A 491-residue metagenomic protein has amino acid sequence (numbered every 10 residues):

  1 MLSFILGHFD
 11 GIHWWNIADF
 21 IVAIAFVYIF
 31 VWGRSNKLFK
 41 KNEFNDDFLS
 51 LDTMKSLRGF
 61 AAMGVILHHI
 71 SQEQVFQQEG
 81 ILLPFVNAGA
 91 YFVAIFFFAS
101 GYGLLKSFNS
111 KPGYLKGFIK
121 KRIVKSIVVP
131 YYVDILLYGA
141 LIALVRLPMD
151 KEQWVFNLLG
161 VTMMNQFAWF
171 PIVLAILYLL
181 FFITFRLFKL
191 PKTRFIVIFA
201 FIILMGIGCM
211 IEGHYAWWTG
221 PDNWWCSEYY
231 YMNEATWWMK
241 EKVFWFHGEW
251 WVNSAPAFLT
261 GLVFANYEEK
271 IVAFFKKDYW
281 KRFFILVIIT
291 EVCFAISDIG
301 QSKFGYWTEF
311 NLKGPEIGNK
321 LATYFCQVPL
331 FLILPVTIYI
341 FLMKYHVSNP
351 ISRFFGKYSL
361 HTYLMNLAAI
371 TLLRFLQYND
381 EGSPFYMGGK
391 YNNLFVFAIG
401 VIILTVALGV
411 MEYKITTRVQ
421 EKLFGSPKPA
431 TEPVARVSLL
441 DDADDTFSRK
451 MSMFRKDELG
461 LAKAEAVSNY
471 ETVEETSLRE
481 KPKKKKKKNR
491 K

Functional and structural regions predicted by a protein language model:
I5-A23, I81-V93, L158-V173, E212-A257 (+2 more regions): Interfacial loop-to-helix transition and helix-capping segments at the boundaries of transmembrane helices
I5-F9, N16-V31, L51-F108, S126-I135 (+1 more regions): Functionally critical transmembrane alpha-helices in membrane proteins and complexes, commonly lining
I12-F26, D134, Q166-F167, I289-E421: Alpha-helical transmembrane segments of multi-pass integral membrane proteins
V27-K41, Y102-P112, A143-V145, I183-L190 (+5 more regions): Structural signal for the C-terminal ends of transmembrane alpha-helices and the immediately following loop
E43-G64, P84, F118-K120, V124-I127 (+5 more regions): Functional transmembrane helices that form membrane-embedded active or gating regions
M54, R58-A61, V86-F97, K106-M163 (+4 more regions): Transmembrane alpha-helical segments and their boundary/interface "anchor" motifs in multi-pass integral membrane
M63-I70, I135, G139, V161 (+3 more regions): Aromatic-anchored segments of alpha-helical transmembrane domains
L179-I203, A265-I285: Solvent-exposed interhelical
